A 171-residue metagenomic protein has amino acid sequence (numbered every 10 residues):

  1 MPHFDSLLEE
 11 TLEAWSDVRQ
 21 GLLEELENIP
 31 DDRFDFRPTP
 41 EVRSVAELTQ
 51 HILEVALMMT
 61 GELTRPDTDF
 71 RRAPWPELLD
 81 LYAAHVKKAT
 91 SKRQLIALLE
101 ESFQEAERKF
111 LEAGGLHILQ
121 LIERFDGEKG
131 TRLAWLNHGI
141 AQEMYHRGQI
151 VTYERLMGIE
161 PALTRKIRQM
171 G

Functional and structural regions predicted by a protein language model:
M1-E10, E54-F125, M157-G171: Short, helix-capping/interhelical loops that line the mouth of catalytic, cofactor-, or ligand-binding pockets
W15-L22, V45-T60, A89, I96-A106 (+1 more regions): Alpha-helical transition-metal enzyme core signature, strongest for iron centers
D32-R33: A local structural motif
F36-R37: Surface-exposed patches in mature extracellular/periplasmic domains of secreted proteins
E41: Conserved functional hotspot residues or short segments at active or partner-binding sites across diverse domains
E123-L133: Carbohydrate-binding/catalytic loop surfaces
A134-W135, G139-Q142, Q149-I150, L156-G171: Preference for long, well-ordered alpha-helical segments
